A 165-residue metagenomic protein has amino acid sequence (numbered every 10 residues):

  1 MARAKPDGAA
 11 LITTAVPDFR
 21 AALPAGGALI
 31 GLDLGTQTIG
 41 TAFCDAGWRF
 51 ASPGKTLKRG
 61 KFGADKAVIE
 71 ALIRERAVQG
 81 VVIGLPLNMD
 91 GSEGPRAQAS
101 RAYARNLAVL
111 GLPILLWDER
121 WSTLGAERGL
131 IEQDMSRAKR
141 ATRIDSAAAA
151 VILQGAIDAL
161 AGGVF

Functional and structural regions predicted by a protein language model:
M1-L32, Q37-F165: Phosphate- and other anionic-substrate recognition elements at nucleic-acid/protein interfaces
